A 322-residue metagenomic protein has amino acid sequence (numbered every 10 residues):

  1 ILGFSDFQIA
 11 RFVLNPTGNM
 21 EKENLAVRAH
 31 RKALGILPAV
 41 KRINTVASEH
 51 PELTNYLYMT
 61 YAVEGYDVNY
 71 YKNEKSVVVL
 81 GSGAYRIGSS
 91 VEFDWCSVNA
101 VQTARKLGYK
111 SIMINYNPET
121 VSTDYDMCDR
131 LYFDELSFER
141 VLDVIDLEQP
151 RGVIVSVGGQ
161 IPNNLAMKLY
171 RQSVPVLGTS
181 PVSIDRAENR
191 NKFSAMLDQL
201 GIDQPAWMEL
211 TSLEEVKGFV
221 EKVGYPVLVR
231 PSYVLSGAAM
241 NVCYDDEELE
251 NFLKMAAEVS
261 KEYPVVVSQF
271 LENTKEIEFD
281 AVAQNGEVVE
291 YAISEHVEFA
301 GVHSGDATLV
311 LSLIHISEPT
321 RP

Functional and structural regions predicted by a protein language model:
L2, Q8-F12: Extended, domain-scale alpha-helical bundle/helix-rich regions
I9, G83, D129, V153 (+5 more regions): Buried hydrophobic positions in well-ordered alpha/beta secondary-structure cores of metabolic enzymes
T17-N24, A29-I202, T211-G218: ATP-binding N-terminal substructure of ATP-dependent carboxylate-amine bond-forming enzymes
Y71-E74, D146, E188-V266, E272 (+1 more regions): Active-site nucleotide/adenylate-binding loops and adjacent lid/helix of ATP-dependent enzymes
Y125-R130, L177-D185, L235-N241, S304-L313: Short beta-alpha connecting loops at secondary-structure transitions that line or flank enzyme active sites
F133, P162-N163, K168-L169, I184 (+4 more regions): Flexible glycine/proline-rich, aromatic-decorated loop/lid segments
S268-Q269, I277-A283, Y291, P322: Conserved metal-phosphate-binding beta-hairpin within the catalytic cores of diverse ATP-dependent phosphoryl-transfer
S312-P322: Residue-level detector of conserved catalytic or cofactor/ligand-binding positions in enzyme active sites
